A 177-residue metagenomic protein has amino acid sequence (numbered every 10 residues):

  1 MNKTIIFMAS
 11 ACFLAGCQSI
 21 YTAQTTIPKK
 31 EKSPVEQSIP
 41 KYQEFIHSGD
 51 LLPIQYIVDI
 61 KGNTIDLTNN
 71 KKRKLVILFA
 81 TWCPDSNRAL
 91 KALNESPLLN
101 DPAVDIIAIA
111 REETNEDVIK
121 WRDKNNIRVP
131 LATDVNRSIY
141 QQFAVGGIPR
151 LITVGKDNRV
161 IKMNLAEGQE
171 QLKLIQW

Functional and structural regions predicted by a protein language model:
M1-I54, E170-W177: N-terminal targeting signals for export/organelle localization
L52-P53, R73-K74, I148-R150: Short loop/turn microsegments at loop-to-beta-strand junctions
V58, P130-D134: Short acidic-hydrophobic, aromatic-tinged amphipathic segments that line or gate anion-handling sites
I65-D66, I161: Generic structural signal for well-ordered beta-strand positions
D66-N87: Short active-site neighborhood of thiol/selenol oxidoreductases, capturing the structured segment around
K72-R73, P102-D105, V129: Loop/turn elements at helix/coil->beta-strand transitions in domains of secreted/extracellular proteins
N87-N125, S138-Q141: Structural microenvironment flanking redox-active thiols in thiol-disulfide oxidoreductases
D123-I127, V135-W177: Thiol/disulfide oxidoreductase modules built on the thioredoxin-like
